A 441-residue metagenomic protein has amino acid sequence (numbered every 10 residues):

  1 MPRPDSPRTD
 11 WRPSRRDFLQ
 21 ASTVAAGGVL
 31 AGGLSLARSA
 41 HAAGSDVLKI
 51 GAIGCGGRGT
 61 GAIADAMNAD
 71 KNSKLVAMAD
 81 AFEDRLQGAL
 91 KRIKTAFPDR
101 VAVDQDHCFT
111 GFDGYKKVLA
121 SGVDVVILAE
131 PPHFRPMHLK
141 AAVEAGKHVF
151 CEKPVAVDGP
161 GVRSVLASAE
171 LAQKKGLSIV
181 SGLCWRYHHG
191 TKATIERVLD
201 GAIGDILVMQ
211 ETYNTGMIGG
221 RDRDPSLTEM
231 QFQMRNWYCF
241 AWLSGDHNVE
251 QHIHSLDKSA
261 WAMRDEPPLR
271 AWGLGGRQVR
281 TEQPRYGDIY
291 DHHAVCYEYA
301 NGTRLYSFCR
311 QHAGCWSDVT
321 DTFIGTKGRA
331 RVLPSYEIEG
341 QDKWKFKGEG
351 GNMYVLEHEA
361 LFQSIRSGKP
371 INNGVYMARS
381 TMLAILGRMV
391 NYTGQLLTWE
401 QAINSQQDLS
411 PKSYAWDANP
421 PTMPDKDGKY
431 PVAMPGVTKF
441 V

Functional and structural regions predicted by a protein language model:
D5-A26: N-terminal secretory signal peptides and thylakoid transit peptides that target proteins across membranes
A25-P98, S259, M434-V441: N-terminal Rossmann-like dinucleotide-binding module
G54-G59, Q173-G287, H293, Y297 (+4 more regions): Predominantly a Rossmann-like dinucleotide-binding segment in NAD(P)-dependent oxidoreductases
D65, K74-A79, L269-V441: Glycine-enriched catalytic-core subsegment of oxygenase/oxidase enzymes
A96-L128: A structured beta-alpha segment of the ubiquitous adenosine-cofactor-binding alpha/beta core
E130-P132: N-terminal glycine-rich "phosphate-gripper" loop used for MgATP/nucleotide binding and carboxylate activation
P136-Y187, G201: Beta-strand-loop-alpha-helix segment that lines the small-molecule cofactor/substrate pocket of alpha/beta enzymes
